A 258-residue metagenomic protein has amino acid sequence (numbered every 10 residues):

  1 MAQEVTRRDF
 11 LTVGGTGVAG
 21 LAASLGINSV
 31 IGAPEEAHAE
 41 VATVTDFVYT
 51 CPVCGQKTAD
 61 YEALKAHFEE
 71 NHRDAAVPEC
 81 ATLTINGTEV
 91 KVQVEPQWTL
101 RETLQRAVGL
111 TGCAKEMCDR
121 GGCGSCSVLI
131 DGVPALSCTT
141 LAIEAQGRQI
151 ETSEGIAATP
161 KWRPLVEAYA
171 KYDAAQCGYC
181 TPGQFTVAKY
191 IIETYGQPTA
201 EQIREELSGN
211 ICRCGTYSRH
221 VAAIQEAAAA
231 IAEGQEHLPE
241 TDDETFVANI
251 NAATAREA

Functional and structural regions predicted by a protein language model:
A2-V41, V53, A59-A258: Signature of N-terminal electron-transfer/Fe-S-associated modules in redox systems
T43-T45: N-terminal low-complexity, Pro/Thr/Ser-rich intrinsically disordered segments that act as propeptides or flexible
